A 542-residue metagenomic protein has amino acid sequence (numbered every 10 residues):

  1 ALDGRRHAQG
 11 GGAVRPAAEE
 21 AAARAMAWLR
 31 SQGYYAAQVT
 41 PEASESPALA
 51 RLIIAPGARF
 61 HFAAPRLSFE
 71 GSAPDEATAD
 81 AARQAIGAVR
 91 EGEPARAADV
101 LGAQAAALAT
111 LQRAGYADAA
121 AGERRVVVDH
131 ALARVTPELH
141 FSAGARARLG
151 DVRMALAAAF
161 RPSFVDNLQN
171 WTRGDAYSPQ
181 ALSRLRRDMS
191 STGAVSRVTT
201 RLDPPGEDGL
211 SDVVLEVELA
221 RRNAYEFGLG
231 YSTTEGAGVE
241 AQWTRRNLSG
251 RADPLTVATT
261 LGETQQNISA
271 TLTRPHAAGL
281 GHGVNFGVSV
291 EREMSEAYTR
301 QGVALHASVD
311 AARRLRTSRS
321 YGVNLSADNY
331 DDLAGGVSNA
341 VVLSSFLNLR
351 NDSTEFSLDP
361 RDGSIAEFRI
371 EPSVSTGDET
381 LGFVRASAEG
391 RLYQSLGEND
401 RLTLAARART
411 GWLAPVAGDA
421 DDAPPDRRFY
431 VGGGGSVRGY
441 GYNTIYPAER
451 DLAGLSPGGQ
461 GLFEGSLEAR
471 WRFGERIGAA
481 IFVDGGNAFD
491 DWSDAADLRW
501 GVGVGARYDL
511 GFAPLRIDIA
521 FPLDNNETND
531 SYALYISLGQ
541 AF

Functional and structural regions predicted by a protein language model:
L2-T233, Q242, T256-R274, V384 (+1 more regions): Periplasmic polypeptide-binding modules associated with outer-membrane biogenesis and secretion
F69, M154-L156, Q301-H306, G336-V341 (+4 more regions): Flexible, surface-exposed loop regions and adjacent strand-edge segments of Gram-negative outer-membrane beta-barrel
S72, E76-A81, D175-E367, V384 (+4 more regions): Gram-negative/organellar outer-membrane beta-barrel architecture
V165-W171, R292, F368-P372: Short, hydrophobic beta-strand segments
S191, A224, D331, G335-S338 (+4 more regions): C-terminal outer-membrane beta-barrel translocator/porin domains of Gram-negative envelope proteins and their
S196, F473-E475: Long hydrophobic segments that form regular secondary structure
M294-A297, S375-E379, D490-W492, N525-E527: A generic structural signal for short coil/turn motifs at secondary-structure boundaries
A488-I519, L523, E527, L534: C-terminal structured "cap/appendage" subdomains that terminate the fold
